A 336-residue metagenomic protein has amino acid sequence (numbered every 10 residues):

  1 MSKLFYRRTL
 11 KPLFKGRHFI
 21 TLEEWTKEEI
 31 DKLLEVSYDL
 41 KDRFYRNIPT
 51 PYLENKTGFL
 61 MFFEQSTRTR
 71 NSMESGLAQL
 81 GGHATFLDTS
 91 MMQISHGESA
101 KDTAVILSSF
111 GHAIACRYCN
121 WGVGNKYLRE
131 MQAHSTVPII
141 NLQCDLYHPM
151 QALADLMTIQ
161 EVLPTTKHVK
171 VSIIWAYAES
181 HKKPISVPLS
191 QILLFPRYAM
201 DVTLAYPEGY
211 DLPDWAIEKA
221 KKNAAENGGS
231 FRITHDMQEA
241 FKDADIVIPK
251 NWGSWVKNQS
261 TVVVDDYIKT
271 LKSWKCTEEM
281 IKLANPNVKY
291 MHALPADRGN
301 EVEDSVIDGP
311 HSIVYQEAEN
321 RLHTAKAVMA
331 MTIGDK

Functional and structural regions predicted by a protein language model:
M1-N71, S75, Y147: Positively charged, low-complexity intrinsically disordered leader regions
P51-Q160: Phosphate/diphosphate ligand-binding glycine-rich loop within oxidoreductases
L53-G58, K167-V169, N287: Phosphate-coordination loops involved in phosphoryl transfer and adenosine-cofactor binding
F63-S75, E161-K250, W255: Glycine-rich phosphate/diphosphate-binding loop of Rossmann-like nucleotide-binding domains
V123-C144, Q259-A284, P310-H311: A short, gly/pro- and small-residue-rich
K222-S305: Rossmann-like adenosine-cofactor binding region
N287-K336: Adenosine-phosphate binding glycine-rich loop
